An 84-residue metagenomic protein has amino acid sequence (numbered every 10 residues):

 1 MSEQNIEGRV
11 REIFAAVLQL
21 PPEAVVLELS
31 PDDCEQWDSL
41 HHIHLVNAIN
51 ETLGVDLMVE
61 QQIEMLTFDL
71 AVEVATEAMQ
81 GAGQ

Functional and structural regions predicted by a protein language model:
S2-N47, E51-Q84: Phosphopantetheine-dependent thiolation modules in NRPS/PKS and related acyl-activating systems
